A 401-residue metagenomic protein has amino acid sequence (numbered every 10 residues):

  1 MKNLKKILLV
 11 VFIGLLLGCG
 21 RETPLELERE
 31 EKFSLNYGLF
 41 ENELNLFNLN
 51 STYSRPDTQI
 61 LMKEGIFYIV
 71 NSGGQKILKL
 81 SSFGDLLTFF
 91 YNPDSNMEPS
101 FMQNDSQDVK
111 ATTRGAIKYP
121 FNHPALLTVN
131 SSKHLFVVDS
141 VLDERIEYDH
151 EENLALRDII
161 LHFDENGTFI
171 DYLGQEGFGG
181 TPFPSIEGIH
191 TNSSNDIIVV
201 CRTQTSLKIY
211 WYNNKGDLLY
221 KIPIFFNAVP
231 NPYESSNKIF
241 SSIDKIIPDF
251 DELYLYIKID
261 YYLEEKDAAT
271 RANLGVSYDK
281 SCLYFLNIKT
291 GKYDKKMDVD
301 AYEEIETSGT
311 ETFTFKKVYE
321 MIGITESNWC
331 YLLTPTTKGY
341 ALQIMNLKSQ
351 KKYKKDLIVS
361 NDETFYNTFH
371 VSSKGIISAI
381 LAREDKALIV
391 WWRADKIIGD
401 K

Functional and structural regions predicted by a protein language model:
M1-L17: Sec-dependent bacterial lipoprotein signal peptides
C19-K401: Eukaryotic scaffold repeat domains enriched in small/polar residues
